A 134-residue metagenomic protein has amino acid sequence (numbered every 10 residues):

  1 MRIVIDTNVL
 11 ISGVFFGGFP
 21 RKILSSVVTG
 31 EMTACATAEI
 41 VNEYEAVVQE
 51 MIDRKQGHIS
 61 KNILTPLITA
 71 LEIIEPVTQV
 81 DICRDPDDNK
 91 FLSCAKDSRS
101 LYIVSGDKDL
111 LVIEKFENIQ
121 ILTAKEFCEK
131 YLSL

Functional and structural regions predicted by a protein language model:
M1-G18: Metal-dependent nucleic-acid phosphoesterase active-site entry motif
I5, R21-Q49: PIN/NYN-family metal-dependent endoribonuclease catalytic core
D6-T7, A36-T37, G106-D107, T123: A secondary-structure boundary/capping signal
I11-G13, D53, T78-R84: Short, flexible loop segments at the rims of nucleotide/cofactor-binding pockets, characterized by
G18, C35, H58, I82-N89: Residues at secondary-structure transition points
E31-A34, R99-L101, I119: Short active-site oxyanion
T69-Y102, K108: Active-site neighborhoods of divalent-metal-dependent phosphate/nucleic-acid chemistry enzymes
S98, K108-L134: Acidic, PIN/NYN-like endoribonuclease modules and their adjacent C-terminal/linker elements
